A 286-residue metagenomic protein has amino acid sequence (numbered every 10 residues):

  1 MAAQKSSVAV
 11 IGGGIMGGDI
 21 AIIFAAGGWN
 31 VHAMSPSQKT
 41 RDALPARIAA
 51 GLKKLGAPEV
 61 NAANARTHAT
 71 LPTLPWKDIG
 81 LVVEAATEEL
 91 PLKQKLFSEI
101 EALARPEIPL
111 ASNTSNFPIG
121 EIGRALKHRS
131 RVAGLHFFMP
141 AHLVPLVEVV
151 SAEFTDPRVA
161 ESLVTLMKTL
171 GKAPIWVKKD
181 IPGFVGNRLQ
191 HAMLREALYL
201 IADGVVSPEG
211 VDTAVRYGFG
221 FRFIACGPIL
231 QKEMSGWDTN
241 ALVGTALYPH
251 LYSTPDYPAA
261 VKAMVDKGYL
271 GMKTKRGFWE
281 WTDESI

Functional and structural regions predicted by a protein language model:
M1-K54: NAD(P)+-binding Rossmann beta1-loop-alpha1 motif at the extreme N-terminus of oxidoreductases
A2-Q4, G27, T169-I175, K179 (+2 more regions): NAD(P)-dependent Rossmann-like dehydrogenase/reductase catalytic/cofactor-binding core
A26-W29, P140-V150, I224-C226, T245: Acidic/polar active-site rim loop that often engages polyanionic ligands
H32, H68, V83, A133-L135 (+1 more regions): Hydrophobic/aromatic beta-strand patches that form the interior of the parallel beta-sheet core in alpha/beta enzyme
H32, T169, G186, Q190-E196 (+1 more regions): Structural/interface elements that position substrates and couple domains in central-metabolism enzymes
A33-V60, S151-V159, P174, P182-L189: Rossmann-like dinucleotide-binding cores of NAD(P)H-dependent redox enzymes
K39-A43, K53-P109, F117: Rossmann-like NAD(P)-binding element
P109-G183, N187-R188: Rossmann-fold dinucleotide-binding core
